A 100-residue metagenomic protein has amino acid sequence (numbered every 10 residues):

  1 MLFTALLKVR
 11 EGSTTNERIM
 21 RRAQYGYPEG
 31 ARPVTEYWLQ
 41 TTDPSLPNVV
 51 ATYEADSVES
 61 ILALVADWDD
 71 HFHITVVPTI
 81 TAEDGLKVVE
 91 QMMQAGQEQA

Functional and structural regions predicted by a protein language model:
M1-A100: Conserved, structured core segments of small domains
